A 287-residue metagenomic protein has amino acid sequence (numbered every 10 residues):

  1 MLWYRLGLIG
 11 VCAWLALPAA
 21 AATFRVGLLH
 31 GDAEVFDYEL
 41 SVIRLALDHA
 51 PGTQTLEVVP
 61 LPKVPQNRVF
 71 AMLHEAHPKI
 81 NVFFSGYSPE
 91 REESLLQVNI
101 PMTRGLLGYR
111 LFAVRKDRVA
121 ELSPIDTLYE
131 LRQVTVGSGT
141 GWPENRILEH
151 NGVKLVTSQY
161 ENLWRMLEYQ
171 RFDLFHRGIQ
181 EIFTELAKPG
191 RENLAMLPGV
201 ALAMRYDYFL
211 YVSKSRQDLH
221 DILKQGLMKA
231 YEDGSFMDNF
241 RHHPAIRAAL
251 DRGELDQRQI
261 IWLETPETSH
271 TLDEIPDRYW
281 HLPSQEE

Functional and structural regions predicted by a protein language model:
A16-A19: N-terminal signal peptide c-region/cleavage motif recognized by signal peptidases
A22-S94, L223: Extracytoplasmic small-molecule ligand-binding "clamshell" domains of the periplasmic binding protein/Venus flytrap
I43-E57, P124-E130, G139-E161, L186-R191: Ligand-binding cleft/hinge of the Venus flytrap
P62-I80, H150-N151, E161-Q180, P189: Short helices/loops that flank or line small-molecule/ion binding pockets
H74, N81-S94, L174-L194, A201: A ligand-binding cleft/hinge motif common to bilobed small-molecule-binding domains
P101-R146: A conserved helix-loop-strand patch within extracytoplasmic ligand-binding domains of the periplasmic binding
G105-L111, A187-K224, I246-H270: Periplasmic-binding protein-like
G226, E232-E287: An extracytoplasmic/periplasmic, membrane-proximal ligand-sensing/linker region
